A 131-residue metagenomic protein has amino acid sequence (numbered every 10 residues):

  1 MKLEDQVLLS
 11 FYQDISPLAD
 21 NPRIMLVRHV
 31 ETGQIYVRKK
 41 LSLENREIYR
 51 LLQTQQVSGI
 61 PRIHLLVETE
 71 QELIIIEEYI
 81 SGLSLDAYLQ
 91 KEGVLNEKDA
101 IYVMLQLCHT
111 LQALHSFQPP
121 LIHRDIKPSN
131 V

Functional and structural regions predicted by a protein language model:
D20-N45, Y49: ATP-binding glycine-rich loop module of kinase domains
R50-S58: Structural motif at the C-terminus of the N-lobe alphaC helix and the adjacent alphaC-beta4 loop of the Hanks-type
L66: Activation-segment/catalytic-loop signature of the eukaryotic protein kinase fold
E70-S84: Conserved short submotifs of the Hanks-type protein kinase catalytic core that shape the nucleotide-binding pocket
L85-L95: AlphaC helix of the protein kinase catalytic domain
V103-M104: Activation segment signature within eukaryotic-like protein kinase domains
H109-L121: Protein kinase catalytic-loop region centered on the HRD/HxD motif
D125, N130: Conserved catalytic-loop position in the HRD/HxD motif
